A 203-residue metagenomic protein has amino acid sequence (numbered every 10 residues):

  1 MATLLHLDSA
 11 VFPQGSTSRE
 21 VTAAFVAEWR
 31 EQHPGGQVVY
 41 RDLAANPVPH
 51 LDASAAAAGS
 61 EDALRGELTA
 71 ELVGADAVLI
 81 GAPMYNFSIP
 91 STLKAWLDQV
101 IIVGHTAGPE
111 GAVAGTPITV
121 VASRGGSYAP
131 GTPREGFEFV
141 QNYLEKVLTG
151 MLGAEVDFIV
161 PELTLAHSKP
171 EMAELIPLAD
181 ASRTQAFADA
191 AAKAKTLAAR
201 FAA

Functional and structural regions predicted by a protein language model:
M1-A82, F87-I102, P177, F187-A203: N-terminal beta1-alpha1-beta2 submodule of the flavodoxin-like/Rossmannoid cofactor-binding fold
T3, Q37, T116-P117, E155-V156: Residues at the starts of beta-strands that form the adenosine-phosphate
H6, I80, I118-A122, F158: Structural beta-sheet core signal
A10-F12, G125-Y128, T164-A166: A short, flexible beta-alpha/helix-coil linker loop
L43, S123, P161-L163: Active-site donor-binding loop signature of nucleotide-sugar glycosyltransferases
V100-G115, F158: Short, acidic/small-residue loops that bind anionic groups at enzyme active sites
P109-G153: Short, glycine-/small-residue-rich phosphate/pyrophosphate-handling segment
R134-E138, L144-A203: Glycine-rich phosphate/pyrophosphate-binding loop and the adjoining helix
